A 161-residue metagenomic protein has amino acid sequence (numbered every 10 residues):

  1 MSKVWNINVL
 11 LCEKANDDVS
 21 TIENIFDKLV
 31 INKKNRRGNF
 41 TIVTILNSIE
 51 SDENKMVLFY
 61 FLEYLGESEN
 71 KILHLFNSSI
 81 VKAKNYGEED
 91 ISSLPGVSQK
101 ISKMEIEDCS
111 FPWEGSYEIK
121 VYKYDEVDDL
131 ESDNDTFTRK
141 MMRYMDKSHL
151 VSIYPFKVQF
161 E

Functional and structural regions predicted by a protein language model:
M1-N35, E161: Short, compositionally biased P/S/T/A/G/V-rich stretches that sit at domain boundaries
C12, R139-Y144, P155-E161: Short beta-strand edge segments in extracellular beta-sheet folds
I22-V57, Q99-I101: Contiguous beta-strand segments within globular domains
N35, V97-Q99, S110-E114: Surface-exposed coil/turn segments at beta-strand junctions on protein surfaces, enriched
F40, T44-E50, L62-G66, D108-S110 (+1 more regions): Beta-strand elements of well-folded, non-transmembrane domains
N54-S79, V121-D125: Extended low-complexity, serine/threonine- and proline-enriched intrinsically disordered segments
E67-M104: Extended, solvent-exposed segments with strong compositional bias
E107-K147: Internal, hydrophobic beta-strand segments that form the core of beta-sheet-rich folds
